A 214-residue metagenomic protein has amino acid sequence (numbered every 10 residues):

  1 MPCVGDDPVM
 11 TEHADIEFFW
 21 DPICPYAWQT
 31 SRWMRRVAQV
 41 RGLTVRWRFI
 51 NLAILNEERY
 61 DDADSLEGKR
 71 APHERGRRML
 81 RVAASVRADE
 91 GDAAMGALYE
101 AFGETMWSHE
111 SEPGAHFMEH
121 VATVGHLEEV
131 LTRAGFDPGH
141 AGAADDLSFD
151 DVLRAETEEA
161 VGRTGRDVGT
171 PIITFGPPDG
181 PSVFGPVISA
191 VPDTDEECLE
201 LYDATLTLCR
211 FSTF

Functional and structural regions predicted by a protein language model:
M1-V9: Short, Lys/Arg-enriched N-terminal segments with co-localized hydrophobic residues within the first ~10-30 amino acids
T11-M34: Local sequence-structure signature of Cys/Sec-based thiol-disulfide redox active-site neighborhoods
H13-A14, E100-T105, F184: A short alpha-helix capping/helix-coil boundary motif
P22-P25, R70, S148: Short, surface-exposed alpha-helical recognition segments that flank or form part of ligand/macromolecule-binding
W28-H120, L127, A204-T205: Structural alpha/beta surface segment adjacent to cysteine/selenocysteine redox centers across thiol/disulfide enzymes
W33-V37, E112-F214: C-terminal cap of thioredoxin/glutaredoxin-like
